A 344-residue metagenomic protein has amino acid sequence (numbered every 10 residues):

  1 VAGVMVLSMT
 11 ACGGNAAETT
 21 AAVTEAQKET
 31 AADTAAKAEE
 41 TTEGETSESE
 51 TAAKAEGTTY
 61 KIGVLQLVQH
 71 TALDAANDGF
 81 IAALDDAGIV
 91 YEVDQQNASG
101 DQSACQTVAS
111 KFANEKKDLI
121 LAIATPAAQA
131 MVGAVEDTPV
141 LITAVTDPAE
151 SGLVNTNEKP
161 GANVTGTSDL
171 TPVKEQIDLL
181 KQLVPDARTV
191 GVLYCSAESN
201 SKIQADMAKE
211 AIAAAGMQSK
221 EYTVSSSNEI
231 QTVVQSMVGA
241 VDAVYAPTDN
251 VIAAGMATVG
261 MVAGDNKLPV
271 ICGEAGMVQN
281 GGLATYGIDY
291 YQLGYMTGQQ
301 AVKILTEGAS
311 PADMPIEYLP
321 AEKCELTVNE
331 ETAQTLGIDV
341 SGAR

Functional and structural regions predicted by a protein language model:
V1-N15: Sec-dependent N-terminal signal peptides of Gram-positive bacterial secreted proteins and lipoproteins
A11-A21, A32: Bacterial lipoprotein signal-peptidase II cleavage site
K54-G57, P148-T189, D289-A309: Hydrophobic alpha-helical segments within soluble ligand-binding/sensing domains
A55-I81, A87, D94-A104, A197-S201 (+2 more regions): Extracytoplasmic "Venus flytrap"
I62, F80, T165-I212, S310 (+1 more regions): An alpha-beta-alpha
Q96-N155, D249-G273: Beta-alpha junction/loop-to-helix N-cap segments that form part of ligand/metal-binding clefts
S199-L268, E274: Pocket-lining segment of extracytoplasmic ligand-binding domains
M277-V328: Flexible loop/turn connectors
